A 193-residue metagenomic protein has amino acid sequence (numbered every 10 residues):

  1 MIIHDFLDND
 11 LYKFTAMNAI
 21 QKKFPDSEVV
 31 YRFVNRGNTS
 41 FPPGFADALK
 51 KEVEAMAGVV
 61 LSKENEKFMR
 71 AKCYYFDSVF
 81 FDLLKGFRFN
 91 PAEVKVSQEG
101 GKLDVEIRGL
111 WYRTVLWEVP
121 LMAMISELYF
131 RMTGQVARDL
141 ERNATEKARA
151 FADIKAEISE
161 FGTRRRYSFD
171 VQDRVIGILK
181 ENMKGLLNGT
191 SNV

Functional and structural regions predicted by a protein language model:
M1-V193: Ordered alpha/beta subdomains of enzyme catalytic regions
